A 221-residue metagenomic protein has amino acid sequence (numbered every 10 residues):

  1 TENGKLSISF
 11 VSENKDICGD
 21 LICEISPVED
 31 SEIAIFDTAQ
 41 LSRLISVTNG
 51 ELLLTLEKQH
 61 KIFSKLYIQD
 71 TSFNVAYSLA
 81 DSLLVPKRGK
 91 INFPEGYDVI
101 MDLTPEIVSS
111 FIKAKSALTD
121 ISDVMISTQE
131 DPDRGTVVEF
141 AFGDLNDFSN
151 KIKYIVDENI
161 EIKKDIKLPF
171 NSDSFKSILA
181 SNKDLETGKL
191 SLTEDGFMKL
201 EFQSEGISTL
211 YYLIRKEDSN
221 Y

Functional and structural regions predicted by a protein language model:
N3-L118, M125-Y221: DNA polymerase sliding clamps and clamp-related checkpoint/processivity subunits
